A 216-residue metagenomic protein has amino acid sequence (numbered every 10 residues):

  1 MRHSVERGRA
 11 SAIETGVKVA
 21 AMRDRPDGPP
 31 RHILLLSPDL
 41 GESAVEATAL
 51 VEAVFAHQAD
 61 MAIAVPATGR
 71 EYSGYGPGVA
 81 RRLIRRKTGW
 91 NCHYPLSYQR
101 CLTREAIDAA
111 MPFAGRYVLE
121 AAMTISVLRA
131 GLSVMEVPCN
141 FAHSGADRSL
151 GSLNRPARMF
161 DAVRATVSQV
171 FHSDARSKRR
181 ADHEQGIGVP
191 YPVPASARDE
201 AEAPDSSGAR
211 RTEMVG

Functional and structural regions predicted by a protein language model:
M1-M22, P30-H32, S43-Y117, S144-L153: Acceptor/aglycone-binding surface of glycosyltransferases and processive sugar-polymer synthases
P112-G216: Hydrophobic helical membrane-anchoring modules
